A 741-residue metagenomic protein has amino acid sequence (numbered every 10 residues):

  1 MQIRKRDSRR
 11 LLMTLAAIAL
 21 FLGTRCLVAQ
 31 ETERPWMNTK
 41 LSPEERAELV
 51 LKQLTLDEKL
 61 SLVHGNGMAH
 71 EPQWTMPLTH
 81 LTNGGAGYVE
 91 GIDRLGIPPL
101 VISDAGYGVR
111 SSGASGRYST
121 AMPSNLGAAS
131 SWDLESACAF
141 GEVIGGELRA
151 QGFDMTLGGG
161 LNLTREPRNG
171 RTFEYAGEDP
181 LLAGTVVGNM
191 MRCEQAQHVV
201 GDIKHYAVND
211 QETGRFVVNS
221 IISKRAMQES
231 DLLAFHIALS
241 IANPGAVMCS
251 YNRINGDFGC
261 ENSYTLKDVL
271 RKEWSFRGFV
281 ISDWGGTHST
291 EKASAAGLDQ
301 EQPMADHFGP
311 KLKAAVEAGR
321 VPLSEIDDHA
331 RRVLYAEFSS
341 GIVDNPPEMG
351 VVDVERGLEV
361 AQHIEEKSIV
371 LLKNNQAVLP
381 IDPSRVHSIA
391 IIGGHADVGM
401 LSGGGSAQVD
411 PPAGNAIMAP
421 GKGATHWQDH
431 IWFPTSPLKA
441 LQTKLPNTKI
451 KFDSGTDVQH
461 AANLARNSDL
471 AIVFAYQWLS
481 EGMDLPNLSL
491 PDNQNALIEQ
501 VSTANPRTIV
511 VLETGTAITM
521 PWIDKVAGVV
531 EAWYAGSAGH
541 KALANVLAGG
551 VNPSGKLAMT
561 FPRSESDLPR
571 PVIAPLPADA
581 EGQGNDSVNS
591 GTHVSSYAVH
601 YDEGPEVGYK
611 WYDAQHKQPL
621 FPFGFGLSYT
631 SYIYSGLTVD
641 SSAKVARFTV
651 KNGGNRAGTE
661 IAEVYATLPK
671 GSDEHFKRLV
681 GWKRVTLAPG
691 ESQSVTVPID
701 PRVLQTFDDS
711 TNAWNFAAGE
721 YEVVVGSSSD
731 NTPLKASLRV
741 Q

Functional and structural regions predicted by a protein language model:
Q2-I3, A29-D709, A713-D730: Glycoside hydrolase catalytic-domain context in secreted enzymes
Q2-L15: Bacterial N-terminal signal peptides that target proteins for export
M13-R25: Bacterial N-terminal signal peptides
N731-Q741: Short beta-strand elements
